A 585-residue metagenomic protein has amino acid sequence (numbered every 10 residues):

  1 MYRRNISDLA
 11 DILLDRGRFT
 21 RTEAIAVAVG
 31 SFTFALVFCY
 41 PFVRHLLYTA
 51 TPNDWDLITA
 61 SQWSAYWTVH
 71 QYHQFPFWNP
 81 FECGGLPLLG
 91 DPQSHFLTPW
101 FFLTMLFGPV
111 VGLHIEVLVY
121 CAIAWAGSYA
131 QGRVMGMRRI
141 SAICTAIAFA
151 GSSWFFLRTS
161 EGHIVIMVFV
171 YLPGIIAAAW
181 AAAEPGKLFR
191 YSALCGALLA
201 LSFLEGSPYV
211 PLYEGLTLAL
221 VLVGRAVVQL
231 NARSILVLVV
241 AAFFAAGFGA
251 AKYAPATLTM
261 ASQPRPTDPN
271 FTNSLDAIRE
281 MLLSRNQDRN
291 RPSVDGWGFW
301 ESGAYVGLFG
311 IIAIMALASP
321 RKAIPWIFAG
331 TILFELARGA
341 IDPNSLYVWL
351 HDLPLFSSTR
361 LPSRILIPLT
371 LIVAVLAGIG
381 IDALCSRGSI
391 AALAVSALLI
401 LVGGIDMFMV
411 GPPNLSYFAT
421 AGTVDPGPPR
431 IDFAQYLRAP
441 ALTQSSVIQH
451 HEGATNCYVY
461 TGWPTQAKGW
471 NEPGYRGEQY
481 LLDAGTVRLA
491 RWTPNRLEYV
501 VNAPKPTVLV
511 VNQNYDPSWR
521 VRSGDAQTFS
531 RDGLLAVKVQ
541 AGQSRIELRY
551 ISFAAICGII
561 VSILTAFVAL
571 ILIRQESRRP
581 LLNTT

Functional and structural regions predicted by a protein language model:
M1-P41, V237, A242, A394-L398 (+1 more regions): Start-transfer (signal-anchor) and selected internal transmembrane alpha helices of multi-pass inner/ER membrane
S31-F34, W125-M135, R139-A226, L238-A256 (+2 more regions): Membrane-embedded helix bundles of polyisoprenyl
F34-S128, I147-V170, T272-G296, G339-Y347: Membrane-interface coil-to-helix junctions
D56-F77, A245-L317, A421, G427-K468 (+2 more regions): Periplasmic/ER-lumenal interhelical loops and adjacent helix-loop junctions in multi-pass membrane proteins
L89-Q93, V117-V119, A148-I176, L204-Y213 (+2 more regions): Membrane-interface micro-motifs in multi-pass membrane enzymes
V306-E335, F567-R574: Hydrophobic, aromatic-rich transmembrane alpha-helices and their immediate juxtamembrane boundary segments
P343-W349, P362, G388-Y480, T584-T585: Transmembrane helical bundles and short interhelical boundary loops of multi-pass, membrane-embedded
P473-T585: Active-site-proximal, structured, solvent-exposed surfaces of multi-pass membrane proteins that position macromolecular
